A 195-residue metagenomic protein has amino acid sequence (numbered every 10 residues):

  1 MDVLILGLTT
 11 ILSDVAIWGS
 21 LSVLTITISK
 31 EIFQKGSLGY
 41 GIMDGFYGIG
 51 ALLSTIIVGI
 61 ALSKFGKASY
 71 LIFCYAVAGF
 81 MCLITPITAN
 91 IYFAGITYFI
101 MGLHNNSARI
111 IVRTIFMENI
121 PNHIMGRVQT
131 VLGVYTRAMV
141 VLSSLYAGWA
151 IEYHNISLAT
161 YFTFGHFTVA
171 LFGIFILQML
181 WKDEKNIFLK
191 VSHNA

Functional and structural regions predicted by a protein language model:
D2-S20, F99: Pair of pore-lining "gating" transmembrane helices in MFS-fold secondary transporters
T25-A195: C-terminal transmembrane bundle of multi-pass solute transporters/carriers
